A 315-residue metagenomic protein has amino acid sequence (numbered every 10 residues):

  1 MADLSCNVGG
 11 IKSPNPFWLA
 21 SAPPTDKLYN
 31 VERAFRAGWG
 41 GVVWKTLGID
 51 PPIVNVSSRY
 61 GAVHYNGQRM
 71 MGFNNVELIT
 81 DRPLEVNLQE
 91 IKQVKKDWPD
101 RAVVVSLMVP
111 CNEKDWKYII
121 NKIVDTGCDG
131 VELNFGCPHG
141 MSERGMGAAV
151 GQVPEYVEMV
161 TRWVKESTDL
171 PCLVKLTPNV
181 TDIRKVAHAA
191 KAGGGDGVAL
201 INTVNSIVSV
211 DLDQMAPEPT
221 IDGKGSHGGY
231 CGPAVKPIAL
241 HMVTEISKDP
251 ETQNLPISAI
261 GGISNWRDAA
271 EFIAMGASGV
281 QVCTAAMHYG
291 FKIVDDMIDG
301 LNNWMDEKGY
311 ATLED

Functional and structural regions predicted by a protein language model:
M1-V104, M108-E113, K117, M297 (+1 more regions): N-terminal capping/small domains of soluble enzymes
W18-A20, V103-S106, C172-L176, S258-A259 (+1 more regions): Short catalytic-loop micro-motif centered on adjacent basic/acidic residues
A22-P23, G261-I263: Active-site metal-binding loops of divalent metal-dependent hydrolases
E32-A37, G41, P110-S258, R267-A277: Alpha/beta enzyme core
K45-L47, F135, N202, T284-A285: Short secondary-structure boundary segments
P52-R69, S209-H227, A285-Y310: C-terminal helical cap(s) of enzyme catalytic domains, especially alpha/beta-barrels
A259-G262, Q281-Y289: Helical hairpin unit composed of two closely spaced alpha helices linked by a short loop
A311-D315: Mid-to-C-terminal alpha-helical segments outside catalytic/metal-binding sites
